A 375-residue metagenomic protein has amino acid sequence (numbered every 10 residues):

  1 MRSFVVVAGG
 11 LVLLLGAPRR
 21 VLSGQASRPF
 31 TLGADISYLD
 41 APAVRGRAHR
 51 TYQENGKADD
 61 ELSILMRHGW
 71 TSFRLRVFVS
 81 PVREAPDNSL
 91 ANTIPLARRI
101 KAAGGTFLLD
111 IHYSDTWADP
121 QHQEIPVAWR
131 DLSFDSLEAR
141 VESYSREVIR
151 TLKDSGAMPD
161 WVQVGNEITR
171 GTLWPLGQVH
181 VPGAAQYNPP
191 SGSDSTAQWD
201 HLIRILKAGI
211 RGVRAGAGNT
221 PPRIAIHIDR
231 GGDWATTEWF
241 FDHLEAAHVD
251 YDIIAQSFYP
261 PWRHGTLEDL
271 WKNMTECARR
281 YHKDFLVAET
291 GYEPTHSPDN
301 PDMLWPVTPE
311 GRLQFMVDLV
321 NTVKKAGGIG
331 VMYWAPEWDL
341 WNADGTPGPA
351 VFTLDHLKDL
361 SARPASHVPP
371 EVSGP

Functional and structural regions predicted by a protein language model:
A26-E61: Boundary/entry segment of secreted carbohydrate-active catalytic domains
F30-I36, F73-L75, F107-I111, D160-V164 (+4 more regions): Hydrophobic faces of well-ordered beta-strands that scaffold small-molecule active sites in alpha/beta enzyme cores
S37-L39, F78-S80, H112-T116, V164-T169 (+4 more regions): Active-site beta-loop-alpha junctions enriched in small/polar residues
P42-A43, R50-K57, V79-A91, T169-T172 (+3 more regions): Acidic-and-aromatic substrate-binding clefts and catalytic sites of carbohydrate-active enzymes
V44-R50, V179-N188, K272, E276-R279 (+2 more regions): Aromatic-rich peripheral "rim/lid" segments of glycoside hydrolase catalytic domains that contact and position glycan
R47-M66, V141-T151, D233-E245, Q314-L319: Short, acidic/polar
D59-L62, D200, A215-I226, G231-D302 (+1 more regions): Glycoside hydrolase catalytic-domain groove-lining segments
S63-Q198, L202-I224, D229: Substrate-binding cleft and catalytic face of glycoside hydrolase catalytic domains, especially the flexible beta-alpha
